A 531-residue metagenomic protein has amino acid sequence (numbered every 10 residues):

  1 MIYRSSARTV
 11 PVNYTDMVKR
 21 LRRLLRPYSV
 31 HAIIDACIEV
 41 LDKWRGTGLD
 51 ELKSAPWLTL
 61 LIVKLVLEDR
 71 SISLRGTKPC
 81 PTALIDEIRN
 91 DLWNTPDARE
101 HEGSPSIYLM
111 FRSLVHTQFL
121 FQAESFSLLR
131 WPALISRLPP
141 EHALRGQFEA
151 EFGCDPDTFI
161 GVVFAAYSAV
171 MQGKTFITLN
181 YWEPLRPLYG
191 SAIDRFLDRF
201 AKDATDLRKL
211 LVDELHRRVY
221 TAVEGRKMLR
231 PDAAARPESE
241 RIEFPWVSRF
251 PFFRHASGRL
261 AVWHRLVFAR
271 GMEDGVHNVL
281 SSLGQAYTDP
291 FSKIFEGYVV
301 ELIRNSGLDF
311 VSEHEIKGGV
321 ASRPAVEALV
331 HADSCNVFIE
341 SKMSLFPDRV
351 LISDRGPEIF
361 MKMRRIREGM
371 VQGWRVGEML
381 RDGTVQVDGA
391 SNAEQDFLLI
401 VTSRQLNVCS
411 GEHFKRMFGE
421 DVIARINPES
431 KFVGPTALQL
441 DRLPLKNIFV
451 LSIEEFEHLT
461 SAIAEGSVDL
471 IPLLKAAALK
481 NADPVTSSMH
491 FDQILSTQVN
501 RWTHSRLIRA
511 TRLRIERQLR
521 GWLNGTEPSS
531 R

Functional and structural regions predicted by a protein language model:
M1-K293, G297-E301, S306, M379-F397 (+1 more regions): Acidic, metal-dependent phosphodiester-chemistry machinery of nucleic-acid enzymes
K293, G297, S322, R367-M370 (+1 more regions): Conserved structured core elements
V299, P324-A328, I339: Extended, hydrophobic alpha-helical segments in both membrane/secreted and soluble proteins
R304-R323, A328-H331: A short acidic/basic microdomain associated with nuclease active sites
D309, E327, S334-F338, Q395-L399: Beta-sheet entry/capping signal
E313, I400-S403: Short His-Asn-centered micro-motif
V330-V350: Active-site beta-strand-loop-beta-strand hairpin of nuclease catalytic cores that positions key catalytic residues
M343-L399: Catalytic cores of nucleic-acid endonucleases
